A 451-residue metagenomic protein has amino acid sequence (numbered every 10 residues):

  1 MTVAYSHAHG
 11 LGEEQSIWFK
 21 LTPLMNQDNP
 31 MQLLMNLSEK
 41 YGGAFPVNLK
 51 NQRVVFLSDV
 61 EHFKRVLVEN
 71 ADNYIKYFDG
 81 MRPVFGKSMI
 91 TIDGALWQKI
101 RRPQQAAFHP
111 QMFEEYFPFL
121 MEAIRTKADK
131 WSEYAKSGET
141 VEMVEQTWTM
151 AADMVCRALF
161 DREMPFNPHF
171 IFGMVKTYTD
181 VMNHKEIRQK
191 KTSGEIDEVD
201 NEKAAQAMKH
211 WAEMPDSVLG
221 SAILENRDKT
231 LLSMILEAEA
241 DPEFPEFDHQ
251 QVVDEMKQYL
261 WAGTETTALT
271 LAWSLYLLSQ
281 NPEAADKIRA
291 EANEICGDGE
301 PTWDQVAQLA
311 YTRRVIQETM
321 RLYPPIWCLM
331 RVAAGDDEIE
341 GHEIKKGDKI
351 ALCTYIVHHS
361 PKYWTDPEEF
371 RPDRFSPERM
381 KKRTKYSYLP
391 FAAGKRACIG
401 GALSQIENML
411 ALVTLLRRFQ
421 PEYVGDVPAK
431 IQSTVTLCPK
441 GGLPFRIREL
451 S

Functional and structural regions predicted by a protein language model:
M1-K99, F119-K130, P165-F166, G335 (+2 more regions): N-terminal membrane-proximal hinge/A-helix region immediately C-terminal to the signal-anchor transmembrane segment
T2-L11, I75-K76, G80-M81, I92 (+2 more regions): Cytochrome P450 heme-thiolate monooxygenase catalytic core
V3-S6, S38, I124, A128 (+5 more regions): Cytochrome P450 proximal C-terminal region
L21-G42, E213, S217, G299-E340: Conserved cytochrome P450 K-helix E-x-x-R motif and the immediately C-terminal K′/meander segment
A71, L352-R379: Conserved cytochrome P450 K-helix/beta-meander segment immediately N-terminal to the heme-binding cysteine loop
K257, E300-D304, W327-C328, E340-H342 (+4 more regions): Cytochrome P450 heme-thiolate "Cys pocket" and heme-binding signature region
T266-A284, R289-E291, A402-R417: Cytochrome P450 catalytic-core helices
